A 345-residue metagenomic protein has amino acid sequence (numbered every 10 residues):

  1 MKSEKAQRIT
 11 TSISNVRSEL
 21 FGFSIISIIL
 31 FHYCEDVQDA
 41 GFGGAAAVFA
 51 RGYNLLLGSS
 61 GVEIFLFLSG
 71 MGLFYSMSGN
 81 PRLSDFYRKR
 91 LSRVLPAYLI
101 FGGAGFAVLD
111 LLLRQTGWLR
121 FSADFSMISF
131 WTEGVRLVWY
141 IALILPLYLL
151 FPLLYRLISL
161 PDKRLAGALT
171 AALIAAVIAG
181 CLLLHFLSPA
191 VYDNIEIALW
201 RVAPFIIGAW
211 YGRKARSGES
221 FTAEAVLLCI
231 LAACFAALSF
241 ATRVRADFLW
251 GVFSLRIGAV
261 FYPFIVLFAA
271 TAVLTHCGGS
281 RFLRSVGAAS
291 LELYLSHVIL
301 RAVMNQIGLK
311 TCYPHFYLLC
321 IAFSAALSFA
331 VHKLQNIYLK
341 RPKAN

Functional and structural regions predicted by a protein language model:
M1-A179, C277, S285, A289 (+1 more regions): Membrane-cytosol interface segments of multi-pass membrane proteins, especially ER/Golgi lipid-handling enzymes
Q7-R8, D193-I207, G212-E292, I299 (+1 more regions): Alpha-helical transmembrane segments and terminal signal-anchor/GPI-anchor hydrophobic tails, characterized by long
I26-C34, S126-I128, A171-F186, I230-V244 (+1 more regions): Aromatic-anchored segments of alpha-helical transmembrane domains
A46-Y53, A190, F248-V252: Membrane-interface segments at the starts/ends of alpha-helical transmembrane spans
I64, T116, F261-F264, Y294: Alpha-helix N-cap/helix-start motif at coil-to-helix transitions, marked by capping-box chemistry
A166-R213: Loop-centered beta-sheet repeat module
